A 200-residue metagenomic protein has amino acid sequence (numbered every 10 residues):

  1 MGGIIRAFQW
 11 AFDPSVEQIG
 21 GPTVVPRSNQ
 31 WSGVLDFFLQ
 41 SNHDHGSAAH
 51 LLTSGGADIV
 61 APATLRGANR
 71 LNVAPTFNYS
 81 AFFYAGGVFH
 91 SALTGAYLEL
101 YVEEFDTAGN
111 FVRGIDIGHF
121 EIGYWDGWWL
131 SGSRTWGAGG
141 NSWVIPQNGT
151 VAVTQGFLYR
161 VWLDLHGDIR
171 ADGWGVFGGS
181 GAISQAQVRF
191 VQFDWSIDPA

Functional and structural regions predicted by a protein language model:
M1-A200: Mature extracytoplasmic or otherwise solvent-exposed domains
